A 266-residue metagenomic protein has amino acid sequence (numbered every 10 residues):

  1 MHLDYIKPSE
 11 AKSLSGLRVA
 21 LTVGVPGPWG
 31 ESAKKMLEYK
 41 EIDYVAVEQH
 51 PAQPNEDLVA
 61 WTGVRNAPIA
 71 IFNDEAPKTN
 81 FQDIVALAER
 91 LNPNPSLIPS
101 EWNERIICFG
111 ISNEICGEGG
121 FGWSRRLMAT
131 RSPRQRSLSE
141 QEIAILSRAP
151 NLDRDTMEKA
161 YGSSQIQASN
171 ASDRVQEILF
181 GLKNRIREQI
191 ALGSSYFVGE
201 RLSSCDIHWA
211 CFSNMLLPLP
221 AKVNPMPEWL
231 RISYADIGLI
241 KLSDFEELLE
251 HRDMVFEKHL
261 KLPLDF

Functional and structural regions predicted by a protein language model:
M1-A149, H259: GST-like domain detector, emphasizing the conserved glutathione-binding G-site in the N-terminal thioredoxin-like
L21, A46, I166-D173, S243: Short, surface-exposed alpha-helical recognition segments that flank or form part of ligand/macromolecule-binding
F81, R105, A168, S172-L179 (+1 more regions): A structural signal for well-ordered alpha-helical scaffolds and beta->alpha junctions
V85, E89, F109-N113, Q176-L179 (+3 more regions): Non-transmembrane alpha-helical segments in soluble domains of secreted/periplasmic/extracellular proteins
G119-P227: GST-like fold's C-terminal all-alpha helical module
E142-P150, S172-D173, I240-R252, F266: Short, highly charged low-complexity linear segments
A160-S172, L248-F266: Long, charge-rich low-complexity segments
F212-L262: Short His-centered aromatic/hydrophobic patch
